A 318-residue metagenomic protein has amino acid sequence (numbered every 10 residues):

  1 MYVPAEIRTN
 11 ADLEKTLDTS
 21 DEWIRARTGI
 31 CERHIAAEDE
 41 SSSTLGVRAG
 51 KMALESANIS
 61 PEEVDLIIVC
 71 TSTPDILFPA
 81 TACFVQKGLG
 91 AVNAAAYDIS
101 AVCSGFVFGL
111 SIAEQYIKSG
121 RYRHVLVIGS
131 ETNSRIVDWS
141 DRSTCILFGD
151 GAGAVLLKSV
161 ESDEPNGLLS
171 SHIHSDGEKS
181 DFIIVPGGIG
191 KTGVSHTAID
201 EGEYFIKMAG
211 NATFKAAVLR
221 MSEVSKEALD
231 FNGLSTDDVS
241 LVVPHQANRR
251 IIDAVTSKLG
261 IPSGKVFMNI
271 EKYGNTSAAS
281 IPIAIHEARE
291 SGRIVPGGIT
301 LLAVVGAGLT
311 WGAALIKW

Functional and structural regions predicted by a protein language model:
M1-D39, D141-K215, L219, E223 (+2 more regions): Condensing-enzyme catalytic core mediating Claisen C-C bond formation in acyl metabolism
Y2, C70-D75, A101-F106, G129-S134 (+3 more regions): Acidic, glycine-rich active-site loops and adjacent beta-strand->loop/helix elements that engage anionic groups
W23-T44, T71-V125, T256-I285: Conserved catalytic cysteine-centered active-site region of acyl-thioester-dependent Claisen-condensing enzymes
I24, A53, V64-I67, V85 (+7 more regions): Buried hydrophobic positions in well-ordered alpha/beta secondary-structure cores of metabolic enzymes
A49-D65, E223-S240, A288-R293: Phosphate/pyrophosphate-binding loops at sites that engage ATP/ADP/AMP, CoA/4′-phosphopantetheine, polyphosphate
K118-A152: Flexible, glycine-rich active-site loops centered on histidine and acidic residues that chelate a metal or position
K215-S222, T236-K258: Active-site pocket-lining segment
I283-A303, L309-W318: Catalytic phosphate/nucleotide-handling subdomain of diverse soluble enzymes
